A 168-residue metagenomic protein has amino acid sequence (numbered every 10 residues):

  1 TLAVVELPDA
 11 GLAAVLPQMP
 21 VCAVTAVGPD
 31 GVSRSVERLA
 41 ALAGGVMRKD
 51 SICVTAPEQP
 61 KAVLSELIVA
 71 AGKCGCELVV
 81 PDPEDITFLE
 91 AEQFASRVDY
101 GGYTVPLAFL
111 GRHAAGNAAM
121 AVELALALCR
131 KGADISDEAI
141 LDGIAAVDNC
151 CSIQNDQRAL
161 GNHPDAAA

Functional and structural regions predicted by a protein language model:
L2-L7, A13-T104, G116-L141: Acidic, Mg2+-coordinating active-site environments of NTP-dependent enzymes
V4, R112, Q157-L160: A subset of signal/propeptide-processing and intrinsically disordered low-complexity segments in secreted/extracellular
L16-M19, G75, A127, Q154-A168: ATP-dependent carboxylate-amine ligase
V54-P57, L107-F109, H163-A166: Thr-Gly-centered strand-to-loop micro-motif
F109-V122, D148-C151: Short glycine/threonine-rich catalytic loop with a Thr-x-Gly-x-Asp
A133-A139, G143-D148, S152-D156, N162-A168: Metal-dependent phosphodiesterase/nuclease catalytic metal-binding core
